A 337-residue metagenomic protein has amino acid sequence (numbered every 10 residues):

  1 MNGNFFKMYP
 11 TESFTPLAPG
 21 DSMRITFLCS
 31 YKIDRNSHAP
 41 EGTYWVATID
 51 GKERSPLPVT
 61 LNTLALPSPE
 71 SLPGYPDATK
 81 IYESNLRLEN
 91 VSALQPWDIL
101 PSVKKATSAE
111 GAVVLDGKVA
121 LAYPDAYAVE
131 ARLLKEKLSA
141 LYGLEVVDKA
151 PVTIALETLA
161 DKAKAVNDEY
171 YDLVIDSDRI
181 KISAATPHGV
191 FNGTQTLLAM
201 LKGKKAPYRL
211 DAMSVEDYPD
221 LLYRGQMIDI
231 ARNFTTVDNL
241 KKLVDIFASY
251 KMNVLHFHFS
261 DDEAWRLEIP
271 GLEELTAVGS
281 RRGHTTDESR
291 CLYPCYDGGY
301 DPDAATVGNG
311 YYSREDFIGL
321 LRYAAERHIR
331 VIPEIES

Functional and structural regions predicted by a protein language model:
M1-N4, G42-W45: Short acidic, flexible loop segments centered on an aromatic residue
N2-D34: Intrinsically disordered, low-complexity Pro/Gly/Ser/Thr-rich segments with frequent PxxP/GP/PP motifs and embedded
R24-L28, T153-A155, K181, H256: Beta-strand secondary-structure signal
C29, D125-Y127, T158, I230-R232 (+1 more regions): A mature extracytoplasmic/lumenal domain signature
K32-R35, D50-K52: Short acidic/polar inter-strand loop motif in beta-rich domains
Y44-P219: Acidic, contiguous N-terminal accessory segments
Y170, I175-S337: Feature activates predominantly on carbohydrate-active enzymes
